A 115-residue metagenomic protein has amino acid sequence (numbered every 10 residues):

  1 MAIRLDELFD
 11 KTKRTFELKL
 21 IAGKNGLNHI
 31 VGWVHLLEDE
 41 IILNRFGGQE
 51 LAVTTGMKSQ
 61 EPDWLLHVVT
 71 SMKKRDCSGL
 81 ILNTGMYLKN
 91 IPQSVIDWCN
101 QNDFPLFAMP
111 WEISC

Functional and structural regions predicted by a protein language model:
M1-C115: Alpha-helical/coil-rich non-catalytic "connector" segments in signaling and regulatory proteins
